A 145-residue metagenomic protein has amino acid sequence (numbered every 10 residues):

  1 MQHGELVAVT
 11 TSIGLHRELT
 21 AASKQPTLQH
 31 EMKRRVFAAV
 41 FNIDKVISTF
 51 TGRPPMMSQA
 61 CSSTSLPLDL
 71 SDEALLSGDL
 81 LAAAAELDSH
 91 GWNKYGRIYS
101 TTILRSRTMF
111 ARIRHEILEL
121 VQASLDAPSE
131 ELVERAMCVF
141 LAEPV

Functional and structural regions predicted by a protein language model:
M1, G14-E31, I43-V145: C-terminal transactivation domains of fungal Zn(2)-Cys(6)
M1-T11, V36: Extended, hydrophobic alpha-helical segments in both membrane/secreted and soluble proteins
